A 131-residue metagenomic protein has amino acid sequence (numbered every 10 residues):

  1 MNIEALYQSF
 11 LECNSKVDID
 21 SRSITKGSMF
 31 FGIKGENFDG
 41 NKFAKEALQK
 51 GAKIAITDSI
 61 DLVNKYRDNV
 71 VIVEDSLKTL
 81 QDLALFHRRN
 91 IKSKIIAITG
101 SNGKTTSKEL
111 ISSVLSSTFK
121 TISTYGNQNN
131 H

Functional and structural regions predicted by a protein language model:
M1-D82, F86: N-terminal leader/targeting and accessory segments in enzymes
K78-H131: Phosphate-binding loop of NTP-binding sites
